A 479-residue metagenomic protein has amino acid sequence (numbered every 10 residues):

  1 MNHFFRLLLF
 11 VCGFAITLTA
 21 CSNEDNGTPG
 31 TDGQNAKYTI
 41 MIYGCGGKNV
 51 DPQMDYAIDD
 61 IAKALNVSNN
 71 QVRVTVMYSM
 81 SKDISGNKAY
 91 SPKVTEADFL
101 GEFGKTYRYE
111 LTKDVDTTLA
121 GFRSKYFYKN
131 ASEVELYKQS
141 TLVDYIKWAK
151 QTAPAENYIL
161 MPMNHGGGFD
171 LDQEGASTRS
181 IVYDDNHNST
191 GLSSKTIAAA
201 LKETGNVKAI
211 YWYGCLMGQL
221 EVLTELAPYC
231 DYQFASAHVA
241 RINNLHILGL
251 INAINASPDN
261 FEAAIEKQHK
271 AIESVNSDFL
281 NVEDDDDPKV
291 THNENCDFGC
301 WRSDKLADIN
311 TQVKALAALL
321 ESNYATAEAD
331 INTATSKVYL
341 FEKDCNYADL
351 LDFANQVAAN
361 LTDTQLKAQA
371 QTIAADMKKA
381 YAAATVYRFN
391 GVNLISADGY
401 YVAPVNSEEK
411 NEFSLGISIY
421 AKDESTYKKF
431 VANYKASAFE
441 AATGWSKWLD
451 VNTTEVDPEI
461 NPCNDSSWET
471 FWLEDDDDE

Functional and structural regions predicted by a protein language model:
M1-T19: Sec-dependent bacterial lipoprotein signal peptides
G13-K37, A421, C463, W472 (+1 more regions): Bacterial Sec-dependent N-terminal signal peptides
S22-P154: N-terminal extension/subdomain marker
T39-Y43, R73-Y78, Y158-P162, K208-W212 (+2 more regions): Structural recognition of the beta-strand scaffold that forms the well-ordered cores of secreted hydrolase catalytic
G46, M77-I84, N164-G166, G214-L216 (+1 more regions): Short beta-alpha junction loops
N49-M54, D83-K88, G168-D172, M217-V222 (+1 more regions): Extracytoplasmic/secreted cell-surface and envelope-processing proteins
K147, Q151, G175-E479: Terminal, contiguous helix-loop blocks that mediate binding/assembly
T152-F169: Active-site groove signature of glycoside hydrolases
